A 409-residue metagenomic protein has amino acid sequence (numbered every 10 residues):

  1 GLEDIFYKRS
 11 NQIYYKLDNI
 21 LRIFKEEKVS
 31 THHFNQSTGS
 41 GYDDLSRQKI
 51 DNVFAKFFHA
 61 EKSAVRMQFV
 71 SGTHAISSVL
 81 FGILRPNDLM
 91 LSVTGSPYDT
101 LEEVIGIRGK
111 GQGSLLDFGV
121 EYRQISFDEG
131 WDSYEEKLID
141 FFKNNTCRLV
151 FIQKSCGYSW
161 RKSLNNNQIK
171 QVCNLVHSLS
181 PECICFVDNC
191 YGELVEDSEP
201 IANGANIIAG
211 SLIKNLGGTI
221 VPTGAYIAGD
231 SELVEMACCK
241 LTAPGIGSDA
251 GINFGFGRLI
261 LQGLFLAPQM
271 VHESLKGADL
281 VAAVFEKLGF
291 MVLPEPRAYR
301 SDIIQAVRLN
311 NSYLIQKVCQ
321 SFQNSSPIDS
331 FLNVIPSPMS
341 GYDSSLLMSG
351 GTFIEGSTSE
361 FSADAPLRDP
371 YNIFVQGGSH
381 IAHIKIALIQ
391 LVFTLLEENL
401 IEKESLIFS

Functional and structural regions predicted by a protein language model:
G1-E3, S10, I20-L21, K25-E26 (+8 more regions): Conserved PLP-enzyme active-site core in the AAT-like
F34-A64: Active-site-flanking structural segment that lines cofactor/substrate pockets
F58, L115-V120, A298-R300, P366: A generic structural signal for short, non-catalytic loop/turn and secondary-structure boundary residues
K62-V65, D88-L91, R148-L149, C183-C185 (+6 more regions): Structural motif
A64-Q68, R297: Short, surface-exposed helix-loop/turn micro-motifs enriched in polar/charged residues
E286-F408: Conserved C-terminal alpha-helix-loop-beta "cap" of PLP-dependent enzymes that closes/shapes the active-site mouth
